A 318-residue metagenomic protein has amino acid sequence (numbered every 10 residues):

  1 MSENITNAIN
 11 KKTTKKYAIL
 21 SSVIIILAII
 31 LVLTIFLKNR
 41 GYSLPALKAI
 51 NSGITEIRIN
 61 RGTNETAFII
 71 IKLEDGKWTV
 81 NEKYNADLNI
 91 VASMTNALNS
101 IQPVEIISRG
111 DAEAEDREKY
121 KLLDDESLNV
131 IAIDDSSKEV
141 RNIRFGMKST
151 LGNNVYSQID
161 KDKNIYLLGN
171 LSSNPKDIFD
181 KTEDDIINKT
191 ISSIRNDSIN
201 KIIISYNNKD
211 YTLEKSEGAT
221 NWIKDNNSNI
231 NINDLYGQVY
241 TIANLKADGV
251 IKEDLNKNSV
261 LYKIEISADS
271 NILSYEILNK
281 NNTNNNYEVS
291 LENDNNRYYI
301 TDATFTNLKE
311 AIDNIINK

Functional and structural regions predicted by a protein language model:
S2-K318: Secondary-structure "cap/kink" motif recognition
